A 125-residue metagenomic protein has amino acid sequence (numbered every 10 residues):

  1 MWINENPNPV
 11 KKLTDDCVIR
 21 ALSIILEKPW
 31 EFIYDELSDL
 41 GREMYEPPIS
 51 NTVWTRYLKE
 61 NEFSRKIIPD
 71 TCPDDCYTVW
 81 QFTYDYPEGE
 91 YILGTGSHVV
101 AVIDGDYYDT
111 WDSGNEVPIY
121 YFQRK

Functional and structural regions predicted by a protein language model:
M1-P47, N51-F63: Active-site nucleophile-adjacent alpha helix/oxyanion-hole segment immediately C-terminal to the catalytic cysteine
P7-P9, I19, T78, D112-N115: Low-complexity, compositionally biased segments
N8-V10, D70, D74, I119: Generic low-complexity segments that are intrinsically disordered, proline-rich and/or Lys/Arg-biased
D15, N61, A101, Q123-R124: Functionally constrained cores in energy, signaling, and assembly domains
L40-S97, I103-D112: Conserved active-site-adjacent core of cysteine acyl-enzyme catalytic domains
Y108-K125: Noncatalytic regulatory segments and standalone regulatory/sensor domains
